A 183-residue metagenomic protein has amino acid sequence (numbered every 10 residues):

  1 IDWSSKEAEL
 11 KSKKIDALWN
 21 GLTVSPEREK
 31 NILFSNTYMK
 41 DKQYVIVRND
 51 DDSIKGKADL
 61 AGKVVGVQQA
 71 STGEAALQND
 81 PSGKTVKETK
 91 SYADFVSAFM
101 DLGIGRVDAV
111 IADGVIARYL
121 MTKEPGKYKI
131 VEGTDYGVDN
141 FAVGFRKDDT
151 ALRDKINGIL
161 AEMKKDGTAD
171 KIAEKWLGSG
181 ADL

Functional and structural regions predicted by a protein language model:
I1-A8, D52, T89-I104: Short helix-initiation/N-cap motifs at beta->coil->alpha
I1-D59, T134: Acidic, polar ligand-binding/catalytic clefts
L10-K11, L60, L102-G103, V143 (+1 more regions): Hydrophobic residues within well-ordered alpha-helices
G21-K30, A76-N79, D101-I104, D108-G137: A ligand-binding cleft/hinge motif common to bilobed small-molecule-binding domains
M39-V47, R118-A161, G178-L183: Periplasmic-binding protein-like
G56-D59, D113, D148-E162, T168-I172: Short amphipathic alpha-helical coupling segments at ligand-binding clamshell hinges and other catalytic/signaling
K57-G73: Short loop->beta-strand "edge-of-pocket" segments that line small-molecule binding or catalytic clefts across diverse
T72-T89, K129-V131, A161-L183: Ligand-binding clefts/hinges and TM-proximal coupling segments of bilobed small-molecule sensing domains
